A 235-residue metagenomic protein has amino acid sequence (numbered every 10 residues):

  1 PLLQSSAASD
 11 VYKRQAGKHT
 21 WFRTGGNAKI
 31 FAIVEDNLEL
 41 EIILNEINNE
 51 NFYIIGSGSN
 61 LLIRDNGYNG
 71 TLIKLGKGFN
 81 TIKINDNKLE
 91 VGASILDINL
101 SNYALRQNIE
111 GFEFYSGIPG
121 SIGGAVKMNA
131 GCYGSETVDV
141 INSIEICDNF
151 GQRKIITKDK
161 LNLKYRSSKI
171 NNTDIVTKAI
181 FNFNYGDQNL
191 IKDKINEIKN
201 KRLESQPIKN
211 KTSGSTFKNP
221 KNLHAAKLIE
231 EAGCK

Functional and structural regions predicted by a protein language model:
P1-A8, Y12: Single conserved hydrophobic/aromatic residue that forms the stacking wall/gate of nucleotide- or nucleobase-binding
D10-I122: Anion-binding (especially nucleotide phosphate/pyrophosphate-binding) glycine-rich loop and adjoining beta-alpha core
G17, L61, C147-D148, R153-K235: Phosphate/pyrophosphate- and phosphate-bearing ligand-binding catalytic cores of soluble enzymes
K18, A28, S57, G78 (+6 more regions): A generic structural signal for well-ordered coil/turn residues at beta-strand boundaries that shape enzyme active-site
G25, A32-N37, L62-N80, K127-T157 (+1 more regions): Structural signature of FAD isoalloxazine-binding scaffolds in flavoprotein oxidoreductases
E35-L38, I95, N99, S135 (+5 more regions): Conserved active-site and cofactor/substrate-binding residues in soluble primary-metabolism enzymes
G111-N142, T212: A gly/ser-rich beta-alpha-beta helix-loop segment of oxidoreductase catalytic cores
